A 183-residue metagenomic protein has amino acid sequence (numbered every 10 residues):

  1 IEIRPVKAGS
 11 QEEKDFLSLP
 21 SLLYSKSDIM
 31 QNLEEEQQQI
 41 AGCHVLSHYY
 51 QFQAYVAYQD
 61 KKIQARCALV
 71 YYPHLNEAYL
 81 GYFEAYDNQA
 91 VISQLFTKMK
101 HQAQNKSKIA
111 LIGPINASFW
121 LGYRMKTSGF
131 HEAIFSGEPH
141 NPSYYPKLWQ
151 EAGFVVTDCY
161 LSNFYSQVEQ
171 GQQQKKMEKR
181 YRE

Functional and structural regions predicted by a protein language model:
I1, P139-E183: Acyltransferase donor/substrate-recognition loop-hinge adjacent to the catalytic core
I1-C43, V56, N76-A78, K179-E183: Short amphipathic alpha-helix that is part of the acyltransferase structural core
K7, K61, Q167: A broadly conserved detector of short glycine/acidic/proline-rich loop/turn motifs that flank catalytic sites and bind
A8, Y71, Y165: Active-site donor-binding loop signature of nucleotide-sugar glycosyltransferases
S21, T97-H101, K147: Surface-exposed alpha-helical segments enriched in charged/polar residues
S25, Q104, Q150: Short polybasic/polar patches that bind polyanions
N32-I134, E138: Conserved donor-binding loop and adjoining core beta-sheet/short helix segment in diverse acyl/aminoacyl transferases
